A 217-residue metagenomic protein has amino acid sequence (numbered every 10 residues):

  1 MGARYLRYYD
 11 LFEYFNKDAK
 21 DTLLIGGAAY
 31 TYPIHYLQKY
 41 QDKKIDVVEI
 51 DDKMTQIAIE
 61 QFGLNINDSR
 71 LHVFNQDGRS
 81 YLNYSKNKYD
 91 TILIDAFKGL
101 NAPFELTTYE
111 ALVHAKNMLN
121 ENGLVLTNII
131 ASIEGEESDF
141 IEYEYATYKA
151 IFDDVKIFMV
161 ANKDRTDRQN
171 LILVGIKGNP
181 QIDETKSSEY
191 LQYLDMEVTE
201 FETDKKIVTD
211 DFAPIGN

Functional and structural regions predicted by a protein language model:
R4-T127, E134-I141, I151: The AdoMet/dcAdoMet-binding core of the Class I SAM-like
Y5, L11-F12, D154-N217: Soluble small-group transferase modules, centered on the S-adenosyl donor enzyme superfamily
F15, Q41, D90, A146-K149 (+3 more regions): Compositionally biased, intrinsically disordered low-complexity regions enriched in proline and serine
A28, A58, S85, E144 (+4 more regions): A general marker of short, structured functional hotspots
K116-P180: C-terminal substrate-binding/active-site "lid" region of AdoMet-derived donor-dependent transferases
